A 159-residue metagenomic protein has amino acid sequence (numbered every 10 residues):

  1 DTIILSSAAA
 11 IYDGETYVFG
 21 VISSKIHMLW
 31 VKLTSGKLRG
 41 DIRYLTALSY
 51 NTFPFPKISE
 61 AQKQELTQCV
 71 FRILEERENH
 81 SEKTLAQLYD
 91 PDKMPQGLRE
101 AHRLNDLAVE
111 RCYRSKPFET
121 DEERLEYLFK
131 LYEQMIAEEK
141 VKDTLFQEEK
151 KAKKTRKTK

Functional and structural regions predicted by a protein language model:
D1-K159: S-adenosyl-L-methionine
